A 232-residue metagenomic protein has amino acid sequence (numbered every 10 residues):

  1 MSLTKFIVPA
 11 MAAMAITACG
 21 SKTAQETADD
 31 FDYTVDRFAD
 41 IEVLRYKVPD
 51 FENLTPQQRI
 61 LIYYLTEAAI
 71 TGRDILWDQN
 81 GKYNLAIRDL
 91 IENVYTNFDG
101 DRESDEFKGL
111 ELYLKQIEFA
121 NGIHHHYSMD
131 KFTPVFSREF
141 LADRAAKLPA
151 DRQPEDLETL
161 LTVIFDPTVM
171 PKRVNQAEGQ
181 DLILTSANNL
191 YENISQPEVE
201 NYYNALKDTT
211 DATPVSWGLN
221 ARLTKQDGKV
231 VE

Functional and structural regions predicted by a protein language model:
M1-V8: Bacterial N-terminal signal peptides that target proteins for export
A15-A18: C-terminal motif of bacterial Sec signal peptides marking the signal peptidase cleavage site
G20-K22: Bacterial signal peptide processing site
D29-E232: N-terminal helix-rich structural modules
